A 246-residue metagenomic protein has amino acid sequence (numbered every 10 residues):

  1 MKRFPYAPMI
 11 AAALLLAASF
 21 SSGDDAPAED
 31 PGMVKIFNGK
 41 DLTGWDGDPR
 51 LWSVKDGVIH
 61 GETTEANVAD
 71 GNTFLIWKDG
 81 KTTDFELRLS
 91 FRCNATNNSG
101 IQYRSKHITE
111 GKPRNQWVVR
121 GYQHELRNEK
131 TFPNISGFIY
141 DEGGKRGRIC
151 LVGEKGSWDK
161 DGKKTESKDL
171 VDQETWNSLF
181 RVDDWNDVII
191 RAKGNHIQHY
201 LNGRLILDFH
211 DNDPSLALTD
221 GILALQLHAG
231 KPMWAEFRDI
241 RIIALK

Functional and structural regions predicted by a protein language model:
M1-P5: Positively charged n-region of N-terminal signal peptides that target proteins for export
P8-A18: Bacterial N-terminal signal peptides
S22-K246: Carbohydrate-interacting regions of secretory-pathway proteins
